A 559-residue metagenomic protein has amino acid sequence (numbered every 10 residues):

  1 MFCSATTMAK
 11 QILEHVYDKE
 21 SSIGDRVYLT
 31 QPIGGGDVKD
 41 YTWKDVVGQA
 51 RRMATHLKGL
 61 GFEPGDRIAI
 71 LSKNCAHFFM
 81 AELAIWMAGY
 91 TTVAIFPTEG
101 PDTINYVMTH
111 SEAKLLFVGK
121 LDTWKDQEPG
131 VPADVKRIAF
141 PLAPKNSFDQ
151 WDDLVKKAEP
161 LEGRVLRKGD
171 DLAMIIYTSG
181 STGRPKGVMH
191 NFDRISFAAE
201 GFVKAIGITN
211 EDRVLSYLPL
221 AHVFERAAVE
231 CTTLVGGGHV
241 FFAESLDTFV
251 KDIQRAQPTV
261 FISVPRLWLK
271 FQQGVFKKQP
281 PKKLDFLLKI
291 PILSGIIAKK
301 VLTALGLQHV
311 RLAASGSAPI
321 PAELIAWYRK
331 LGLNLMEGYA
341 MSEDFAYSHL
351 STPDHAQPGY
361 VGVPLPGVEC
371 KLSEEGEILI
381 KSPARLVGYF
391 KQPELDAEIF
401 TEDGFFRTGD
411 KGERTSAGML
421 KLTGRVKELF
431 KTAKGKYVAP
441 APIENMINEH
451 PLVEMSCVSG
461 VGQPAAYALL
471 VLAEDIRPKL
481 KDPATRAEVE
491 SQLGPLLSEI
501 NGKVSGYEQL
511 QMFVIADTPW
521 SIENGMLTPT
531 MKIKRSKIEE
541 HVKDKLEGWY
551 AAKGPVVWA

Functional and structural regions predicted by a protein language model:
C3, G59-L60, L83, M87-D153: Structural core segment of the AMP-binding/adenylate-forming
D25-V27, A158-Y177, R184, G207-R213: Conserved pre-ATP/AMP-binding loop-to-beta segment of ANL
G35, D122-G169, V275-A304: ANL superfamily adenylate-forming
K39, A54-E99: Conserved AMP-binding/adenylate-forming
D40-K44, A173-A199: Conserved AMP-binding A3 loop
S196-R213, L220-K300, H309, N334: Conserved AMP-binding/adenylation subdomain of ANL enzymes
T259-S263, F271-A356, E369, E454: Gly/Ser/Thr-rich phosphate-binding loop
P364, K371-S373, E377-T432, E449 (+1 more regions): Conserved ATP-binding/catalytic segment of the ANL
